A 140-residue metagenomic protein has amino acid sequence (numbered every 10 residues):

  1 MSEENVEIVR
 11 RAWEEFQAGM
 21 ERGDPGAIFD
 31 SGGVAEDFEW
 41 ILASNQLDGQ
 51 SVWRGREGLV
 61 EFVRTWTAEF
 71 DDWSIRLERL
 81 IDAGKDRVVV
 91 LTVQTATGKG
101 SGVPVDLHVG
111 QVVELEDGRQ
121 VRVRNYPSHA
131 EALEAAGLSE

Functional and structural regions predicted by a protein language model:
M1-I41: Short acidic-aromatic low-complexity motifs
V9, W13-F16, V63-W66, T92-Q94: Hydrophobic alpha-helical core bundles mediating ligand binding, dimerization, or RNAP-core interactions
S31-D86: A solvent-exposed, acidic/Ser-Thr-rich amphipathic alpha-helical stretch
S74-R76, P104-Q111: Short, surface-exposed coil-to-beta transition loops
G84-Q94: A short hydrophobic beta-strand element
Q94-A96, L115: Hydrophobic beta-strand positions in extracellular immunoglobulin-like domains
G100-P104, E131-L138: A short acidic/glycine-rich loop-to-helix N-cap element
H108-E134: Short beta-strand edge/turn micro-motifs at domain boundaries
